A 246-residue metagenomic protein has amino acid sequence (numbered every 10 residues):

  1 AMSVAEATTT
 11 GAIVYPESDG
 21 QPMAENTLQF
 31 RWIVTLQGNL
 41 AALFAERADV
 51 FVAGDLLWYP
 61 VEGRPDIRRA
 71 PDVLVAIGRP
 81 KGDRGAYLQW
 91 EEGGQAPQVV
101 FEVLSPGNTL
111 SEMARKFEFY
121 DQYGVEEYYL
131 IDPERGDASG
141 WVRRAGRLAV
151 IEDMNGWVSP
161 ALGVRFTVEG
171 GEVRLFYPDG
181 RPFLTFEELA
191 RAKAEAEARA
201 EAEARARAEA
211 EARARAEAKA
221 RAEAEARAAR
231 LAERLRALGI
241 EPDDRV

Functional and structural regions predicted by a protein language model:
M2-E25, A42, W58-P71, V75-Y123 (+1 more regions): C-terminal interaction segment
E25, F30-L43, F51: A structured, charge-rich N-terminal accessory region that forms the first stable segment of a protein and links
E46-W58: A short acidic/basic microdomain associated with nuclease active sites
A48-F51, K81, Y128: Secondary-structure boundary/capping signal
